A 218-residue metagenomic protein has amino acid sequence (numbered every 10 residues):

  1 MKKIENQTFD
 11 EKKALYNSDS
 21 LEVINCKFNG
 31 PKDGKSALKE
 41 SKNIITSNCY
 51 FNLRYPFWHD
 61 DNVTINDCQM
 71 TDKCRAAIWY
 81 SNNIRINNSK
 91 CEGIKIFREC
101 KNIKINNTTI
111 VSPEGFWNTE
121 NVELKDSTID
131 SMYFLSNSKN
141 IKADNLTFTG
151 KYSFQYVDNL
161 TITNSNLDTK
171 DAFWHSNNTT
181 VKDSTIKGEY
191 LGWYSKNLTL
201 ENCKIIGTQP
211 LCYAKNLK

Functional and structural regions predicted by a protein language model:
M1-K218: Long, distal/terminal scaffolding or interaction modules with repetitive or compositionally biased sequence
